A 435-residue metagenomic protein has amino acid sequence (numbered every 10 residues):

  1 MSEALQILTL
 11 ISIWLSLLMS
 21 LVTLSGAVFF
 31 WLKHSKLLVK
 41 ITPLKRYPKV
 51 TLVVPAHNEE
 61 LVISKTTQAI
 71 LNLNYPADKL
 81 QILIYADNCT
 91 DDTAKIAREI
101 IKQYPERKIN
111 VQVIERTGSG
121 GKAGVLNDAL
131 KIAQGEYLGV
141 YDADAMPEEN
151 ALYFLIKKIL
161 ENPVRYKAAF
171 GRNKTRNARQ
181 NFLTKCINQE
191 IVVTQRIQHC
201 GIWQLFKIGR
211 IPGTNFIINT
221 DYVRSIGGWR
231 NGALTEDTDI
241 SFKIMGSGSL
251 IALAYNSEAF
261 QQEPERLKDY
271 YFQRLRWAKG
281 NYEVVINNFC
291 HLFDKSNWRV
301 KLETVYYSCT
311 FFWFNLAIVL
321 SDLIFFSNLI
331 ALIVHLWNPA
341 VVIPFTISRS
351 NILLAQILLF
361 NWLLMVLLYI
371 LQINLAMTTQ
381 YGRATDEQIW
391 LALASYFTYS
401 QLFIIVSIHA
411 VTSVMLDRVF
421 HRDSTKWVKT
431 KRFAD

Functional and structural regions predicted by a protein language model:
M1-K65: N-proximal low-complexity "stem/linker" segments adjacent to membrane-targeting elements
S25-Y47, C290-T304, A331-D435: Juxtamembrane C-terminal module of membrane proteins
P48-T51, Q81, R224, D239: Cell-envelope/extracellular polymer assembly enzymes that use nucleotide-activated donors
S64, D91-I100, N150: Acidic helix N-cap motif at the loop->helix transition within catalytic regions of sugar-transfer enzymes
Q68-K79: Short, acidic, metal-binding catalytic loop of nucleotide-sugar glycosyltransferases
A77, A86-K95, G118-S119: A conserved acidic beta->alpha catalytic loop
I101, P105-E106, I114-K131, G135-E136 (+2 more regions): Long helical/loop segments within the catalytic core of UDP-sugar-dependent glycosyltransferases, especially the large
